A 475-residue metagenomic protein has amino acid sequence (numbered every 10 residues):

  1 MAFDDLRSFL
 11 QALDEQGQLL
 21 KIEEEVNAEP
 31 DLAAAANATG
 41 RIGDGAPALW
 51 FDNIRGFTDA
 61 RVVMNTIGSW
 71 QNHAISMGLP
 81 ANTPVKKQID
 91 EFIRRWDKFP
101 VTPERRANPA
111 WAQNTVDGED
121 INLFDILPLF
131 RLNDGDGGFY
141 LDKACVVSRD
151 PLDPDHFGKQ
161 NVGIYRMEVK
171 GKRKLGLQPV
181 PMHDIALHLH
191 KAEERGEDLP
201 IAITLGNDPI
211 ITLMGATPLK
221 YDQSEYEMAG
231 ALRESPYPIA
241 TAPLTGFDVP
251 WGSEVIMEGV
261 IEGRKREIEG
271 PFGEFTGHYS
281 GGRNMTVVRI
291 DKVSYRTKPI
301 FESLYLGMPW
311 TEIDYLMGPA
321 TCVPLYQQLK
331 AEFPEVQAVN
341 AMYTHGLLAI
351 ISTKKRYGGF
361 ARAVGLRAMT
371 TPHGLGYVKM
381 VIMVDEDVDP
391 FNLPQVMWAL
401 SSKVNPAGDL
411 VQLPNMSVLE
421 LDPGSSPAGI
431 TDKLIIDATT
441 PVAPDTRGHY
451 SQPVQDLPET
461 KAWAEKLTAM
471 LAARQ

Functional and structural regions predicted by a protein language model:
M1-F272, G277-V287, D291-Q475: Extended, highly charged
